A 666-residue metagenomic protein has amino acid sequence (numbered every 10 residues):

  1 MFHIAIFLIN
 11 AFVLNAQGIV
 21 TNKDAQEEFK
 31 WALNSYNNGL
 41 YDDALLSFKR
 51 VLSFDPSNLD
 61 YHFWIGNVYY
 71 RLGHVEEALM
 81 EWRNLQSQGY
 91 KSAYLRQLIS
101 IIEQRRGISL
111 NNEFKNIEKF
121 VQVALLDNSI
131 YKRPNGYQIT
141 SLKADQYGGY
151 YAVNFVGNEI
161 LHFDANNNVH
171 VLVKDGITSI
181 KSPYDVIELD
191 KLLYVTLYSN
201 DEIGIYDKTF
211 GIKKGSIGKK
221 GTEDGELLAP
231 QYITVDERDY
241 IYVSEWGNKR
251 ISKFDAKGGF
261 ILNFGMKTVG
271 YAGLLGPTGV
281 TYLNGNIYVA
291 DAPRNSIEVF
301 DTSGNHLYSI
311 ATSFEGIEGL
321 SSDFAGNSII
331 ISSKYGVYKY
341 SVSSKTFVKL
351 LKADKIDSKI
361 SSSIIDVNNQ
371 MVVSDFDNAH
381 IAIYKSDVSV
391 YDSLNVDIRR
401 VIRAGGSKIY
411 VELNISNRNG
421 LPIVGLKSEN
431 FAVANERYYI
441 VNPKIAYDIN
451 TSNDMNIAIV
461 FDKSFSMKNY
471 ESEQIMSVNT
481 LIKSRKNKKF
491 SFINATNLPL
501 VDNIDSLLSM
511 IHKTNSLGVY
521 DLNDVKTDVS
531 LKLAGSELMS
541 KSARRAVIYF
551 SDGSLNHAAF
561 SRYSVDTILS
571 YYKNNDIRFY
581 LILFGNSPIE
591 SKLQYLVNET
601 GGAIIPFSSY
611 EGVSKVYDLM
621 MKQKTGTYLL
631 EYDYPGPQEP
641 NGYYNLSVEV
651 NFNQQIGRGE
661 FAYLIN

Functional and structural regions predicted by a protein language model:
N37-N38, R71-L72, Q88, Q104-I108: Register position in tetratricopeptide repeats
Y61, Y94-L95: TPR alpha-solenoid repeat register
Y131-Y147, I177-L189, E223-E237, V269-N284 (+3 more regions): Beta-rich, blade/repeat-based domains predominating in secreted/periplasmic proteins but also intracellular
Y150-V156, V195-D201, I241-K249, V289-P293 (+2 more regions): Conserved beta-strand positions in repeat-built beta-propeller and related beta-rich domains
S389, I402-I409, N598, S608-N666: C-terminal "exit" segments of structured domains
D392-A458, F465-Y470: Acidic, polar low-complexity linker/tail segments
M455-N456, K468, E473-M476, K483 (+5 more regions): Exposed acidic/Ser/Thr-rich ligand/metal-binding surfaces
